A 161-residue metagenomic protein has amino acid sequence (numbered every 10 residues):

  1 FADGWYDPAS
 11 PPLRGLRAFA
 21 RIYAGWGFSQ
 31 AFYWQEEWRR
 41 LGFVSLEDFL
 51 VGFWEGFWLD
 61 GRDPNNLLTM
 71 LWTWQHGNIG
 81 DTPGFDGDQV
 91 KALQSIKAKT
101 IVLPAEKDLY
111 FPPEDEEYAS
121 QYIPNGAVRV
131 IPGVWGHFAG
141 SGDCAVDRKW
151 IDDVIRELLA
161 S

Functional and structural regions predicted by a protein language model:
F1-F57: Alpha/beta-hydrolase-fold enzymes
Y23, G27, L67-W74: Short alpha-helical scaffolding segments that buttress acidic/His motifs in well-ordered protein cores
F53, T69-A92: Active-site nucleophile elbow and catalytic-triad environment of alpha/beta-hydrolase enzymes
H76-N78, L109-P112, G136-A139: Flexible loop/turn segments at secondary-structure boundaries
G84-F85, L109-D115: Conserved alpha/beta-hydrolase "acid-adjacent" motif
L93-K97, Q121-P124: Short, conserved loop/helix-junction motifs that constitute active-site signature segments in enzyme catalytic cores
I96, V102-P104, D108: Short beta-strand/loop motif that positions the catalytic acidic residue of the alpha/beta-hydrolase fold
E117-Q121, N125-S161: Catalytic active-site module of serine/aspartate enzymes centered on a nucleophile-bearing elbow/loop
